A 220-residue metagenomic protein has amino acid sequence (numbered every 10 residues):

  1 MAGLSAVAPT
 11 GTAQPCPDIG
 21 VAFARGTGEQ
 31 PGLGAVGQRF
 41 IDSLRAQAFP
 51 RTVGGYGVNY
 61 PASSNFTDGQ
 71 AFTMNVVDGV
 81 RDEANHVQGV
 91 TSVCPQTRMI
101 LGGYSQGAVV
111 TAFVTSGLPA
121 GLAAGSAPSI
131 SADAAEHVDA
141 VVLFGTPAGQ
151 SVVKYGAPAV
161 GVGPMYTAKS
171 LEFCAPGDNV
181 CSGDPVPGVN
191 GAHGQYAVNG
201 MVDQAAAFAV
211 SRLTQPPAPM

Functional and structural regions predicted by a protein language model:
A2-I19: C-terminal region of N-terminal signal peptides and the immediate post-cleavage residues of exported proteins
A2-S5, V109-V110, D203-A206: Hydrophobic alpha-helical membrane segments, chiefly transmembrane helices and signal peptide h-regions, characterized
S5, A22, G55, G102 (+2 more regions): Functionally constrained cores in energy, signaling, and assembly domains
P9, S126-S129, A218: Intrinsically disordered, low-complexity, Pro/Ser/Thr/Asn/Gly/Ala-rich spacer/linker segments adjacent to signal
C16-R98, F173-V202, S211, Q215-P216 (+1 more regions): Active-site catalytic motif of lipid deacylating hydrolases and related acyltransferases
R81-M165: Serine-dependent carboxylesterase/thioesterase catalytic core of lipase-like alpha/beta-hydrolase/SGNH enzymes
A135-S211: The alpha/beta-hydrolase serine catalytic core
